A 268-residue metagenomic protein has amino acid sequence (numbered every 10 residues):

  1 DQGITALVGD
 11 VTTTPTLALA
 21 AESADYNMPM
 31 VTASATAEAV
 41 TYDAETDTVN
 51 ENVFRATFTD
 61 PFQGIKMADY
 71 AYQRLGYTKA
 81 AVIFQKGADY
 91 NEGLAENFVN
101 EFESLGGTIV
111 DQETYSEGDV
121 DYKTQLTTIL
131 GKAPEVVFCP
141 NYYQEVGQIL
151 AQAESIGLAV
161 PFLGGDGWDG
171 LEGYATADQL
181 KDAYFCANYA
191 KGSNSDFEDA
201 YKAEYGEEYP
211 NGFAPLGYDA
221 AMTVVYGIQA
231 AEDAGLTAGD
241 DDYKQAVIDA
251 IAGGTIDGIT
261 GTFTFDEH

Functional and structural regions predicted by a protein language model:
D1-H268: Extracytosolic ligand-binding ectodomains
